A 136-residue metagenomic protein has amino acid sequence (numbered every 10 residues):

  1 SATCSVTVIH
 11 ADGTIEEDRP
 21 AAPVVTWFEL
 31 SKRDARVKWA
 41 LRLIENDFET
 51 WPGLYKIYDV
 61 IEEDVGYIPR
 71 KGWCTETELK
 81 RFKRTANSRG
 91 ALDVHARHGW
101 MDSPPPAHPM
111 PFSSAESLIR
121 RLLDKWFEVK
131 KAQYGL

Functional and structural regions predicted by a protein language model:
S1, G99-W100, W126-F127: Peripheral peptide segments
S1-E49, R81: Helix-loop junctions and short alpha-helical segments
L41-V65: Short, hydrophobic, well-ordered secondary-structure elements
K56, V60, R81, T85 (+2 more regions): Charged, amphipathic alpha-helical oligomerization/scaffolding segments
V60-E63, S88-D93: Glycine-rich, acidic and aromatic/proline-enriched surface loops and short helix-turn segments that act as binding
G66-S88, P104-S114: Short, mixed-charge amphipathic alpha-helical segments
D93-S103: PAPS-dependent sulfotransferase catalytic core
S103-L136: Amphipathic, Lys/Arg-enriched alpha-helical patches that create a basic surface for binding polyanionic ligands
